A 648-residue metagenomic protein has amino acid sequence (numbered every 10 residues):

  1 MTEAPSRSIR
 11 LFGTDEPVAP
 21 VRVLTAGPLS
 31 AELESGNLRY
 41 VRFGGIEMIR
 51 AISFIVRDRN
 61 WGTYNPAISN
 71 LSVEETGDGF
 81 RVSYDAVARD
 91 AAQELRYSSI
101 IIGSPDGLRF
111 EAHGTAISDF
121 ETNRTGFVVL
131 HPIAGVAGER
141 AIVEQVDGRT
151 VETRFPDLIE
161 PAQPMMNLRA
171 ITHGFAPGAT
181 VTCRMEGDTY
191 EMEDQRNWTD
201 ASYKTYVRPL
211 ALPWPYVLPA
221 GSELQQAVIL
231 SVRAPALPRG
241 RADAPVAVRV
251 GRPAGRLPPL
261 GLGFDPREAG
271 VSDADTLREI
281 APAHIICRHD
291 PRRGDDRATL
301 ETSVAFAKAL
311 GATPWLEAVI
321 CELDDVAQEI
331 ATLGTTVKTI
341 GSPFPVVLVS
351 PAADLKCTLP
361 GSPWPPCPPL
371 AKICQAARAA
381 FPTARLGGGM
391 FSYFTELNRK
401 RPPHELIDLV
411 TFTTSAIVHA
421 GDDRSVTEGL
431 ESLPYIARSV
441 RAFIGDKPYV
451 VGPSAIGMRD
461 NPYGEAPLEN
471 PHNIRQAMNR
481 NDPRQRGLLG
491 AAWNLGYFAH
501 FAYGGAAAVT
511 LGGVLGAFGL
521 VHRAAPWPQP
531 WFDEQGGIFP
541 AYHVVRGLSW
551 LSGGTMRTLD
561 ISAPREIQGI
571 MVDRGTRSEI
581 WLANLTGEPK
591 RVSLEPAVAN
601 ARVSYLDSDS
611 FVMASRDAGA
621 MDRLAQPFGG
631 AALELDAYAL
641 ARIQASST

Functional and structural regions predicted by a protein language model:
T2-D85, I286: Acidic-aromatic substrate-binding/catalytic surfaces of carbohydrate-active enzymes
L11, T25, R50-I55, N60 (+3 more regions): Beta-strand-rich recognition/accessory modules
V56-I117, M192-S202, V207: Extended, loop-rich substrate-binding clefts of extracytoplasmic carbohydrate-active enzymes
G107-D188, L606-A618: Polysaccharide-binding surfaces and accessory modules of carbohydrate-active proteins
E223-Q225, A618-T648: C-terminal beta-strand-rich structural cap/linker in extracellular carbohydrate-active enzymes
L257-W315, I340-S342: Catalytic domains of carbohydrate-active enzymes, especially glycoside hydrolases
V451-A541, I561-S562: Aromatic/acidic polysaccharide-binding cleft in carbohydrate-active enzymes
S562-V598, L606-S608: Carbohydrate-binding surface patches
